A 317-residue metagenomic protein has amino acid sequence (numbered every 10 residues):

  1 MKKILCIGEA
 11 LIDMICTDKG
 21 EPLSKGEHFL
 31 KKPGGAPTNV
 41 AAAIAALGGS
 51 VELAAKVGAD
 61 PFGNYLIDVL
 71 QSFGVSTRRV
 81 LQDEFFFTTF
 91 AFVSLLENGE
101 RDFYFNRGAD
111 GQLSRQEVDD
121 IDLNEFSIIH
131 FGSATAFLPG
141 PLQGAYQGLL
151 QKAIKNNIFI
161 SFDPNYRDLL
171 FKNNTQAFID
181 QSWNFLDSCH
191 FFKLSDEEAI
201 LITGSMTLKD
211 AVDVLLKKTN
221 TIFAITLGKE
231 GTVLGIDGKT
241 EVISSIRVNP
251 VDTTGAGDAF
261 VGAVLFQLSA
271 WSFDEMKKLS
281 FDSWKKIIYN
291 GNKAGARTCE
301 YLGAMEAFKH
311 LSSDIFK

Functional and structural regions predicted by a protein language model:
M1-S76: Glycine-rich phosphate/adenosyl-contacting loop at the front of the ribokinase-like
K3-L5, Q151, L208-K317: Conserved phosphate-binding/catalytic region of the ribokinase-like
I44, S195, G257: Short, conserved phosphate/pyrophosphate- and ester-handling motifs at nucleotide-, phospho-/glycolipid
S50-S133, D314-K317: Conserved N-terminal subdomain of the carbohydrate kinase-like
V51, T77, I158-I160, F223 (+1 more regions): Hydrophobic anchor at the start of a short beta-strand that flanks the dinucleotide cofactor-binding loop
G108-E117, K172-A177, S205, K277: Short gly/ser/thr-rich secondary-structure transition/capping motifs
A134-D213, E230-G231: Conserved beta-alpha-beta core of the PfkB/ribokinase-like small-molecule kinase fold
